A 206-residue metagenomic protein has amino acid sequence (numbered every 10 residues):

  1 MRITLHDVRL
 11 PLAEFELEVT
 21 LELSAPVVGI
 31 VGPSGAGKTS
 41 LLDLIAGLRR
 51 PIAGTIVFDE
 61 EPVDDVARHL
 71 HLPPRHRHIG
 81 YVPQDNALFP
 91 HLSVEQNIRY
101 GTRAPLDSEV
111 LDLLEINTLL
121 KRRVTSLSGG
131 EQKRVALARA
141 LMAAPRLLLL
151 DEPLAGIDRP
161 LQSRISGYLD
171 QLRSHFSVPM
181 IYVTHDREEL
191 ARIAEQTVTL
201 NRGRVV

Functional and structural regions predicted by a protein language model:
A46: Helix-to-loop junction immediately C-terminal to a conserved catalytic motif
E61-V66, P105-K121, D170-Q171: Conserved ABC ATPase "signature" region
V63-G80: ABC ATPase NBD coupling module
R123-L127, E131: Conserved ABC ATPase signature
L137: Hydrophobic anchor residue at the start of the ABC signature
A143: Conserved signature/switch motifs of ABC ATPase nucleotide-binding domains
L148-E152: Catalytic Walker B motif of ABC-type/P-loop ATPase nucleotide-binding domains
S177-V183: Conserved H-loop
